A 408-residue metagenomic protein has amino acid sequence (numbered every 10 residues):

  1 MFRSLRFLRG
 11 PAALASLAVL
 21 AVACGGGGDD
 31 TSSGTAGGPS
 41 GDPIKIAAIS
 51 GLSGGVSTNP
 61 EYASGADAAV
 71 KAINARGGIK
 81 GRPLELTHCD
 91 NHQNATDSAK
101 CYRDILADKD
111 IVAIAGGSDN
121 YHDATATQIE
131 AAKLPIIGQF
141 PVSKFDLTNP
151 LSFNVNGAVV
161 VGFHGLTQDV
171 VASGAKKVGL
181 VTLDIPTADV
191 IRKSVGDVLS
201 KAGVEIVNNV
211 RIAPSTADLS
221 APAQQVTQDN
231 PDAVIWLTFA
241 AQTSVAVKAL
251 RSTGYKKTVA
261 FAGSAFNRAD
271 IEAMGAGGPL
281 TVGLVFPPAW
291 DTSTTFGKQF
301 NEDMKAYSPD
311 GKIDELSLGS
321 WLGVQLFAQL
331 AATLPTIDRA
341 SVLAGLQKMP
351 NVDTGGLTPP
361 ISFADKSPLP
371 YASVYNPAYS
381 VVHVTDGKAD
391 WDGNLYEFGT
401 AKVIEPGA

Functional and structural regions predicted by a protein language model:
S4, D29-T35, T58-S64, G77-F145 (+2 more regions): Beta-alpha junction/loop-to-helix N-cap segments that form part of ligand/metal-binding clefts
V19-A23: C-terminal motif of bacterial Sec signal peptides marking the signal peptidase cleavage site
G34-D67, C89-T96, S118-D119, V181-V190 (+1 more regions): Extracytoplasmic "Venus flytrap"
S98, N154-K177, V190, A217-S220 (+4 more regions): Hydrophobic alpha-helical segments within soluble ligand-binding/sensing domains
I105-S118, I137-Q139, G179-T182, N230-A240 (+3 more regions): Periplasmic-binding protein-like
D110-V210, A260-G278: Extracytoplasmic ligand/sensor domains, especially the bilobed periplasmic-binding protein
L250-W321, Y396-G399: Extracellular/periplasmic periplasmic-binding protein-like sensory domains
Y307, G311-I313, A328-D390: Segments of small-molecule ligand-sensing domains
